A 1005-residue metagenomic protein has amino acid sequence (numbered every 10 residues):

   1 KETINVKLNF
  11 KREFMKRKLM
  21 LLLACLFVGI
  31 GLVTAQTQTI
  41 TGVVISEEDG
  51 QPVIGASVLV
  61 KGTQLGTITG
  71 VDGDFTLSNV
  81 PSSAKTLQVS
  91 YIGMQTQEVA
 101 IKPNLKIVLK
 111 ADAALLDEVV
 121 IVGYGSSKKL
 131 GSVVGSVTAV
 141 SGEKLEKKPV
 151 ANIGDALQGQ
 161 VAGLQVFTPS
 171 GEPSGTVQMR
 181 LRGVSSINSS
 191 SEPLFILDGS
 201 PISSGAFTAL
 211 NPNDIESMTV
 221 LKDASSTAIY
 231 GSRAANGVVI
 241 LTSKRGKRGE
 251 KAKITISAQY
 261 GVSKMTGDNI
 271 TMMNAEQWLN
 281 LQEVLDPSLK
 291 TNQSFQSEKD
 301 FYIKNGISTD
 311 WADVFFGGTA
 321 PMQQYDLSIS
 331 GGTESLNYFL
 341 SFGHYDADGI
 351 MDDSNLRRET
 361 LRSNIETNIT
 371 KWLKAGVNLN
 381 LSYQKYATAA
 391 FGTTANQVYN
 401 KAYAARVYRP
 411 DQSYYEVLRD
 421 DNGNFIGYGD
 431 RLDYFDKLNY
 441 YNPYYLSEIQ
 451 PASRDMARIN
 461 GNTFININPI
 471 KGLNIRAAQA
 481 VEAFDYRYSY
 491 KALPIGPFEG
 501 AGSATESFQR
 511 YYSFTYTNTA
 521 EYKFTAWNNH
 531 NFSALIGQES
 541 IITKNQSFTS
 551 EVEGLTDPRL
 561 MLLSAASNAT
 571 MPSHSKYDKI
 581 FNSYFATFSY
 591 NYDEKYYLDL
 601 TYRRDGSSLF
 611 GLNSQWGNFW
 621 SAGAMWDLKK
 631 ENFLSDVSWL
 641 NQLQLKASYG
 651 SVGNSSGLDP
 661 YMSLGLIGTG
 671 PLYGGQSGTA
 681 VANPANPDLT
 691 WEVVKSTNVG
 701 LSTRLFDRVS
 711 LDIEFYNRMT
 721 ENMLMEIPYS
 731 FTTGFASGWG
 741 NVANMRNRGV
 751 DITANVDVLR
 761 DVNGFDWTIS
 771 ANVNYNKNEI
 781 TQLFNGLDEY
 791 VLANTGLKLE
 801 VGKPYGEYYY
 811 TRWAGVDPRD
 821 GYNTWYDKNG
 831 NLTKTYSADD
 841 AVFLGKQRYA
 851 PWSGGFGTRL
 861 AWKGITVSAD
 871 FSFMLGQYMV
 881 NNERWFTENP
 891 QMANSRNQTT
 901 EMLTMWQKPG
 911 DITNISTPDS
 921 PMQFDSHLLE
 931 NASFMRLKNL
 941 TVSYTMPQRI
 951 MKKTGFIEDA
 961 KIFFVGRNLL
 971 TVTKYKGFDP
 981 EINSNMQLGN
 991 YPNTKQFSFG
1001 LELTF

Functional and structural regions predicted by a protein language model:
E2-R362, T367-G376, N380-S382, T393-Q397 (+6 more regions): Short, small/polar-rich motifs associated with maturation and membrane association, primarily at protein termini
G131, R248-S308, I350-M351, T360 (+10 more regions): Surface-exposed loop/interface segments of Gram-negative outer-membrane beta-barrel transport/assembly proteins
S243, G331-T333, H344, T367 (+17 more regions): Residue-level signature of outer-membrane beta-barrel architecture
A258, F342-D348, L598-S607, D757-V758: Transmembrane beta-strand segments that form the barrel wall of outer-membrane beta-barrel proteins
A622, A647, I713, I752 (+5 more regions): Hydrophobic, well-ordered secondary-structure elements that form the walls of internal hydrophobic environments
A622-M625, D751-N755, L940, Y944 (+1 more regions): Outer-membrane beta-barrel "beta-signal"
N698-G700: Glycine-centered tight-turn and secondary-structure capping sites
R848-V880: Glycine-rich, aromatic-lined ligand/substrate-binding cores of catalytic and carbohydrate-binding domains
